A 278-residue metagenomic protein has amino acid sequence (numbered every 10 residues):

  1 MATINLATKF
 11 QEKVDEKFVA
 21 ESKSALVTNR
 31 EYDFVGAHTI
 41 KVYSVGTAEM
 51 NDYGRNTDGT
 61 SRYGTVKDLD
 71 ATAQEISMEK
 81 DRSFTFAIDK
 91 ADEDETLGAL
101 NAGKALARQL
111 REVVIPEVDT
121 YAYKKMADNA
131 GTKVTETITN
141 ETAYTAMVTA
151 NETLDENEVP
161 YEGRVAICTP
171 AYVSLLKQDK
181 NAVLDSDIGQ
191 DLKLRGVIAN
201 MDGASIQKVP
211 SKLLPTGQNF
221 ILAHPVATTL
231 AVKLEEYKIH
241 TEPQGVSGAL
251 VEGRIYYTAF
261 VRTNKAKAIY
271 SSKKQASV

Functional and structural regions predicted by a protein language model:
A2-L26, E31-N51, T72-K80, D179-V278: Sequence/fold signature of self-assembling virion shell proteins
A37, S61, D81-S83, N101 (+1 more regions): Generic alpha-helix structural propensity
I40, K67, Q74-I76, F84-F86 (+6 more regions): Flexible, active-site-adjacent loop/turn segments at secondary-structure boundaries
K41, T47, A73, E79-G98 (+1 more regions): Structured, hydrophobic secondary-structure cores that serve as assembly/anchoring elements
R55-S61: Short Gly/aromatic-enriched secondary-structure transition segments
R62-D70: Active-site-surrounding "flap" and adjacent substrate/cofactor-binding loops of secreted or lumenal enzymes, prototyped
A91-N157, Y270-V278: Alpha-helical scaffold segments that mediate packing/assembly in large oligomeric complexes
D128-I198: Extended, solvent-exposed, turn-rich assembly/linker loops in the middle of proteins
